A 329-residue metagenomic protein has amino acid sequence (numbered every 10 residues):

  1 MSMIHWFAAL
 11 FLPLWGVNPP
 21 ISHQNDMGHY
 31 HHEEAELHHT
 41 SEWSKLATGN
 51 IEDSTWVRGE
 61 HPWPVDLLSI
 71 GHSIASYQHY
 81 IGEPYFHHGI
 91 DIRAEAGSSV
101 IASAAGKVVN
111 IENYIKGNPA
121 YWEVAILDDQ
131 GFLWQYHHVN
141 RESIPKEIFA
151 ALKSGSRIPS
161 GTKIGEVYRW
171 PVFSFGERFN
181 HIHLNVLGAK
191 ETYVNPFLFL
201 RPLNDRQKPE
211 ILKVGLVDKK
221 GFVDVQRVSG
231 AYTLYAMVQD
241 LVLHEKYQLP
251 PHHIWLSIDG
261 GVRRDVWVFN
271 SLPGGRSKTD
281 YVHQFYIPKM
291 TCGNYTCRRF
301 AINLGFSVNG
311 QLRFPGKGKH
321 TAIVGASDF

Functional and structural regions predicted by a protein language model:
S2-A9: Sec-dependent signal peptide recognition, specifically the positively charged N-region followed immediately by
M3, G16, K153-G155, G221 (+1 more regions): Short, flexible coil/linker elements and helix-boundary hinge sites characteristic of intrinsically disordered
W15-E123, L127-Q130, P159-S160, V167-I182 (+4 more regions): Surface-exposed, glycine-biased beta-strand/turn segments
L133-S154, L249-P315: Exoplasmic/lumenal beta-rich domain surfaces
S327-F329: Short, solvent-exposed loop/turn segments at the edges of extracellular beta-sandwich modules
